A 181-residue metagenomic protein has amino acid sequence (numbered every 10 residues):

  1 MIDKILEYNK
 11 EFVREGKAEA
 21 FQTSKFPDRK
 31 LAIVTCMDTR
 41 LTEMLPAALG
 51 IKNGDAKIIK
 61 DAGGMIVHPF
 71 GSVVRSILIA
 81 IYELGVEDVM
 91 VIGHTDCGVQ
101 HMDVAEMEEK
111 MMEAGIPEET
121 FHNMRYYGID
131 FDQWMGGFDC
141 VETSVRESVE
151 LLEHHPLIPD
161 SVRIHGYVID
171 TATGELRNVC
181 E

Functional and structural regions predicted by a protein language model:
M1-R29, G64-P69, I81-L84, V99-E181: Divalent-metal-activated hydrolytic enzyme cores
E15, A20-V74: Conserved beta-strand-loop surface patch within small alpha/beta domains used for substrate/adaptor or ligand engagement
V34-C36, K60, I92-H94, Y167-D170: Short beta-strand segments
M37-R40, T95-V99: Gly/Ser/Thr-rich loops at beta-strand to alpha-helix junctions that form or flank small-molecule/cofactor-binding
V74-I81: Short secondary-structure capping micro-motifs at structural edges
Y82-H94: Ordered, amphipathic secondary-structure segments that act as subunit-interaction surfaces in large macromolecular
